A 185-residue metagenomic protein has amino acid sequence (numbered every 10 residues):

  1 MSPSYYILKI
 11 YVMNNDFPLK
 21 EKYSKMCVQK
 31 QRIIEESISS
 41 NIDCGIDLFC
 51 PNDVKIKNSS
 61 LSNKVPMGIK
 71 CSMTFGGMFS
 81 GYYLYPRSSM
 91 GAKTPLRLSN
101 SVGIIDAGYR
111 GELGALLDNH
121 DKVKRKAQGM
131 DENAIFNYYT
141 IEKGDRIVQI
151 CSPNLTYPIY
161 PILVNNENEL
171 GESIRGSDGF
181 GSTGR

Functional and structural regions predicted by a protein language model:
M1-R185: DUTPase catalytic domain/fold
